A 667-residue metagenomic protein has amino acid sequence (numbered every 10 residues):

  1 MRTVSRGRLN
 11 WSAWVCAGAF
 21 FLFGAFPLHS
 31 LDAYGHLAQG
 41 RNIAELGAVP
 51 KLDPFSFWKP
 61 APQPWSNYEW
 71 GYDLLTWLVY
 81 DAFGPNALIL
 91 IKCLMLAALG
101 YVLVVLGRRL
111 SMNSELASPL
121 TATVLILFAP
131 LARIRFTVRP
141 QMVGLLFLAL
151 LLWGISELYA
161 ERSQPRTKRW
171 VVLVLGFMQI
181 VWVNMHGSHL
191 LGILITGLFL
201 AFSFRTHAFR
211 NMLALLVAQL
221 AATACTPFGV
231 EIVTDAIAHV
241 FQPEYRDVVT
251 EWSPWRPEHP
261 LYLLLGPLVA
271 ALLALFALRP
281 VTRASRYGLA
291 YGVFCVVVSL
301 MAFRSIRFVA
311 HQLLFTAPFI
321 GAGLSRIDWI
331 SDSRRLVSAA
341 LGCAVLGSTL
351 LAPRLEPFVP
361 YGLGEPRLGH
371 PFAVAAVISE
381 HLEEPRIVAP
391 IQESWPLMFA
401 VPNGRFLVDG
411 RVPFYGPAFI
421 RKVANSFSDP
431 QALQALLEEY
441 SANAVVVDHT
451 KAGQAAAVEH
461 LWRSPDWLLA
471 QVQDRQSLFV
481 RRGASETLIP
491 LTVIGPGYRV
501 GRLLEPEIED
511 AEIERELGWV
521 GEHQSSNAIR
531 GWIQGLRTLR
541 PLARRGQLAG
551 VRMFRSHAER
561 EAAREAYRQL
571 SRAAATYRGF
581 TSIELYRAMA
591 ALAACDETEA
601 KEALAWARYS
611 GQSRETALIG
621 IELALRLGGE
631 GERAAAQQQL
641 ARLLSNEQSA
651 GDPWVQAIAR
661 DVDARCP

Functional and structural regions predicted by a protein language model:
R2, L151-W170, A271-A284: Membrane-interface transmembrane helices that cradle and orient dolichyl/undecaprenyl
F20, L131-A132, W170-G187, T196 (+3 more regions): Membrane-interface alpha helices of multi-pass inner-membrane proteins
D32, A44, V102, V181 (+2 more regions): Transmembrane catalytic cores of multi-pass membrane glycosyltransferases and polysaccharide-assembly enzymes
W58-N86, L90: Short hydrophobic/aromatic helix or loop-helix immediately within or flanking a transmembrane segment in polytopic
L90-S111: Transmembrane-helix motifs of polytopic, lipid-linked glycan transferases
E157-I180, F209-A214, R286-V296: Short hydrophobic alpha-helices at membrane interfaces in multi-pass membrane enzymes
L215-A218, P318-R354: Signature aromatic-anchored transmembrane alpha helix within multi-pass, membrane-resident enzymes that catalyze glycan
E356-E365, G369-Q392, P396, A400-L407 (+1 more regions): C-terminal luminal/periplasmic domains and tails of membrane-associated envelope-modifying transferases
